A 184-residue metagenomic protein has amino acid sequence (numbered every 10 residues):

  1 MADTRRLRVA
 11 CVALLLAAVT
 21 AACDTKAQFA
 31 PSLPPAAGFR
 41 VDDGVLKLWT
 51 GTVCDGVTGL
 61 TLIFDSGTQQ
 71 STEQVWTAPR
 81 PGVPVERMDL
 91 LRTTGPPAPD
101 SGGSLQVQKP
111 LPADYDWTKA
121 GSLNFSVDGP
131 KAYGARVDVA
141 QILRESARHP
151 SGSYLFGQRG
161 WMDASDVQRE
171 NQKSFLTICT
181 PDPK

Functional and structural regions predicted by a protein language model:
M1-C11: Bacterial N-terminal signal peptides that target proteins for export
V19-A22: C-terminal motif of bacterial Sec signal peptides marking the signal peptidase cleavage site
D24-A27: Bacterial signal peptide processing site
P31-L33, R40, E170-K184: Post-signal peptide N-terminal regions of Sec-secreted extracellular proteins
P34-M88: Short, surface-exposed binding/anchoring microloops in extracellular/periplasmic proteins
Q69-Y115: Extended, solvent-exposed segments with strong compositional bias
P99-I178: Extracytosolic low-complexity repeat regions of secreted or lipid-anchored proteins
